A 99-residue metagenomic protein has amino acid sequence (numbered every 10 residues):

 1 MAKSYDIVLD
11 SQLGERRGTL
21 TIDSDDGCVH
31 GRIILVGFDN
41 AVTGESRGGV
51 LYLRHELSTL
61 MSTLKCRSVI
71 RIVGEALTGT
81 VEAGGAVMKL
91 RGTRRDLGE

Functional and structural regions predicted by a protein language model:
M1-G74, T78-E99: Central antiparallel beta-sheet cores of small beta-barrel/beta-sandwich binding domains
